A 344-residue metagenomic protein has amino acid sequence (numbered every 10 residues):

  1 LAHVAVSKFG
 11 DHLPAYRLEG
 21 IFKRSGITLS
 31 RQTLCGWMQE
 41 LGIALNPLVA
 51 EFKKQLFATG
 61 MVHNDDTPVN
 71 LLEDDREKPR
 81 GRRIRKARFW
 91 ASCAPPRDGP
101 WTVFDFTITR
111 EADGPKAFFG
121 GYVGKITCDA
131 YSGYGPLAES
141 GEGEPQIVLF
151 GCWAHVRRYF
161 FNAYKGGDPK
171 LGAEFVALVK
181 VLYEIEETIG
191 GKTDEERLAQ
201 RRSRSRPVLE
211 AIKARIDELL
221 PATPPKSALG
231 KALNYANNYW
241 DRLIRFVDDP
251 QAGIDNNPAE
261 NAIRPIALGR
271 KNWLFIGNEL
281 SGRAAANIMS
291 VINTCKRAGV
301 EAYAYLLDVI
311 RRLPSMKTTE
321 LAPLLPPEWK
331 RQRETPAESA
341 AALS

Functional and structural regions predicted by a protein language model:
L1-S344: Catalytic center-proximal scaffold of phosphoryl-transfer enzymes
